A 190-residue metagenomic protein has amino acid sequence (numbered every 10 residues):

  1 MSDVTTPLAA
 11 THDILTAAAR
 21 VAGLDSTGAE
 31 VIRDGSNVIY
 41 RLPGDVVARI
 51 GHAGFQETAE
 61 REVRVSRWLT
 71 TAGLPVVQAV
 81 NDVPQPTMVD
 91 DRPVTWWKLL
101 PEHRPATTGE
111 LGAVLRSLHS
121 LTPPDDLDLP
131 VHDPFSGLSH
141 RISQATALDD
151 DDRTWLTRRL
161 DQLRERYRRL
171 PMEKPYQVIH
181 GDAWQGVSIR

Functional and structural regions predicted by a protein language model:
M1-S26: Juxta-kinase regulatory segment immediately upstream of eukaryotic protein kinase catalytic domains
L8, H12, R49-D90, P101-S120: A conserved alpha-helical element in kinase catalytic cores
I14-L15, V38, L42, Q56-V63 (+2 more regions): Phosphate/dinucleotide-binding and metal-coordinating scaffold of catalytic cores in nucleotide-dependent enzymes
A19-S26, A72-P75, P171: Short secondary-structure junctions
R20-R41: ATP-binding glycine-rich phosphate-binding loop
N37-A48, A79, E165-R190: Active-site acidic catalytic loop and adjacent metal/ATP-binding pocket of ATP-dependent phosphoryl transfer enzymes
K98: Conserved Hanks-type protein kinase catalytic core
R104-W155, R168, K174-Y176: A cross-family kinase active-site recognition segment
